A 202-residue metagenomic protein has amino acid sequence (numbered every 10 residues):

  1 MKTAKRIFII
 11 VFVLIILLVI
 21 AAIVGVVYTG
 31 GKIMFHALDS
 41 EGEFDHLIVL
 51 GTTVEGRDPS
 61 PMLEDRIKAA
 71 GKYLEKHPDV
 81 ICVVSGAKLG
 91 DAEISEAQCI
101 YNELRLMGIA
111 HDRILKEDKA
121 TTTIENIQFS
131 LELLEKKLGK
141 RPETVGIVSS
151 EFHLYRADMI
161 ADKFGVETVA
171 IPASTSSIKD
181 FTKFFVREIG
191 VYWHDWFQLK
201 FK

Functional and structural regions predicted by a protein language model:
M1-I7, I178, T182, V186-I189: Structural motif marking the loop-to-transmembrane transition
M1-T3, E41, W193: Extended hydrophobic leader/signal-anchor segments used for secretion and membrane insertion
T3-D39: N-terminal type II signal-anchor transmembrane helix that functions as the membrane-insertion/stop-transfer segment
I9-I10, A70, I160, V191: General helical structural elements
I10, L106, K136, Y192-D195 (+1 more regions): A structural signal for alpha-helix termini and helix-coil/disorder junctions
F12-V13, Y73, K163, H194: Enrichment for repetitive, rod-forming helical segments
V27-F185: A structural signal for short, hydrophobic/glycine-enriched beta-strand patches
Y28, F181-F201: A transmembrane-helix-recognition feature enriched in membrane-embedded lipid enzymes and envelope glyco-/phospholipid
